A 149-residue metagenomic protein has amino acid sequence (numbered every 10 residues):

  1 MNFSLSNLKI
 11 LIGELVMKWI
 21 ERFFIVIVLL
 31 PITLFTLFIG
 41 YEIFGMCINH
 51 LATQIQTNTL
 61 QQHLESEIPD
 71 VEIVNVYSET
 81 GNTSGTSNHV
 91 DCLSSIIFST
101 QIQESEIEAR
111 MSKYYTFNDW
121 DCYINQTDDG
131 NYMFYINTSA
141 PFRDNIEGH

Functional and structural regions predicted by a protein language model:
M1-V16: Short, Lys/Arg-enriched N-terminal segments with co-localized hydrophobic residues within the first ~10-30 amino acids
K18-N88: N-terminal leader/targeting segments
M46-I48, D91-L93, D121-Y123: Sequence contexts marking disulfide-bonded cysteines in secreted/extracellular proteins
T53, F98, D128-D129: Secreted/processed peptides and extracellular or luminal domains of membrane proteins
H63-E67, Q101-W120: Amphipathic alpha-helical segments
I73, I96-F98, I107, C122-I124 (+1 more regions): Hydrophobic beta-strand residues in large extracellular and virion-surface proteins
E79-A109: Terminal, regulation- and interaction-focused segments at domain boundaries
Y115-H149: Non-cytosolic head/periplasmic domains of membrane-anchored proteins
